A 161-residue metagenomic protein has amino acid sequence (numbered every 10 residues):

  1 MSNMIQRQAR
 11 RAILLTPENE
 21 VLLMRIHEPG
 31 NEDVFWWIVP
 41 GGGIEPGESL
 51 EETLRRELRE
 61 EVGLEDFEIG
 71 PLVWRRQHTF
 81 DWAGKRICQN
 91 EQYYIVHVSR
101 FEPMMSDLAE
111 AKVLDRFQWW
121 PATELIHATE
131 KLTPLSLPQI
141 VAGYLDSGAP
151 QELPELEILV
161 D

Functional and structural regions predicted by a protein language model:
M1-L22, G42, G70, Y93: Conserved N-terminal beta-strand and adjoining loop/helix that marks the start of the Nudix/MutT-like hydrolase domain
Q6, W37, W74, W119-W120: Tryptophan-centric aromatic hotspots in well-structured domains and transmembrane helices
R7, V34, V39, F67 (+1 more regions): Short connector loops at helix/strand junctions that flank enzyme active sites, especially segments positioning acidic
T16, E32, D81-W82: Acidic surface patches and DE-rich sequence motifs
E20-L23, E28-I38: N-terminal first-folded block
R25, V73-R76: Short hydrophobic alpha-helix segments
F35, P103-D161: Nudix hydrolase/Nudix homology domain
I44-E68, R76-K131: Unchanged
